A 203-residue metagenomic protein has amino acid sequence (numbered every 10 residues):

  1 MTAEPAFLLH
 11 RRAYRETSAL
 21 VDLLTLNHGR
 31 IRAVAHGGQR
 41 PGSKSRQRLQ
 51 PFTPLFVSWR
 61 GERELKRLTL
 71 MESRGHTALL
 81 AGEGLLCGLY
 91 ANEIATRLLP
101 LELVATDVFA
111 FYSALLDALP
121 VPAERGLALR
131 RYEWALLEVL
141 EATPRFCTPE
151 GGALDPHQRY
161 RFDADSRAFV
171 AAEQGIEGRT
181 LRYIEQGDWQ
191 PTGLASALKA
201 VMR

Functional and structural regions predicted by a protein language model:
M1-L20, L24-R203: Non-catalytic alpha-helical scaffolds and adjoining flexible linkers that form interface surfaces for assembly
